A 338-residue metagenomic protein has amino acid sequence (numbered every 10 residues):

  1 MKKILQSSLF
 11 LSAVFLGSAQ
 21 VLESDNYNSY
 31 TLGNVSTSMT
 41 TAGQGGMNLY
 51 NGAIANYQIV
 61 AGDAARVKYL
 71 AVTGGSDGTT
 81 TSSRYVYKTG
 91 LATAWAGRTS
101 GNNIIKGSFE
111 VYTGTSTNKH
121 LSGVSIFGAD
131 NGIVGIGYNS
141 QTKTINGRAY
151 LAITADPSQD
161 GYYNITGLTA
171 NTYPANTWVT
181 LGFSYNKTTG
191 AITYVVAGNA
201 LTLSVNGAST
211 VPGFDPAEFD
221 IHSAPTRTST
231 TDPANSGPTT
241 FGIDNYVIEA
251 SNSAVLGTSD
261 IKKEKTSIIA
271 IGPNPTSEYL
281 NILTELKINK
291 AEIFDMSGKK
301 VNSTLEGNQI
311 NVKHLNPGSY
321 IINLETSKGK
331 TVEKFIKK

Functional and structural regions predicted by a protein language model:
M1-E23, T258-I261, N274, S319 (+1 more regions): Bacterial Sec-dependent N-terminal signal peptides
Y27, F109, T180-G207: Carbohydrate-binding surfaces in secreted/extracellular proteins
Y27, F241-I248: Extracellular beta-strand elements of beta-rich domains used for carbohydrate recognition/degradation or cell-matrix
N34-G75: Extracellular glycan-recognition surfaces and repeat-rich motifs
Y69-L151: Secretory/extracellular carbohydrate-interaction modules and structurally similar beta-sandwich "look-alikes"
T154-V179: Short, aromatic/His-centered strand-loop micro-motif at the edge of beta-sheets
V205-D244: Flexible glycan-contacting loops in extracellular carbohydrate-active proteins
K262-K338: C-terminal outer-membrane/trafficking sorting elements
